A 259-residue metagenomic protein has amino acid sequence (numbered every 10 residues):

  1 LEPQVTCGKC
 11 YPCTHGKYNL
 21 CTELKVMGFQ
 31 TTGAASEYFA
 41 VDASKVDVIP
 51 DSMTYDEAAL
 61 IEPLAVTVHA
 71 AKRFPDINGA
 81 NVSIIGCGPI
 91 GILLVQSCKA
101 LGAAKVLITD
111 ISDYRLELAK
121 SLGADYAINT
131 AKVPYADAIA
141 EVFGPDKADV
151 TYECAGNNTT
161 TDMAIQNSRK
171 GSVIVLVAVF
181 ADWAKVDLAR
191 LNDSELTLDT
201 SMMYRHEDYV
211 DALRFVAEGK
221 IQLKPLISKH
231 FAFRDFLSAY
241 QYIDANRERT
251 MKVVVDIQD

Functional and structural regions predicted by a protein language model:
L1-P3, A178: Conserved "cap/hinge" positions at secondary-structure junctions
V5-I85: NAD(P)H dinucleotide-binding glycine-rich loop of Rossmann-like/cofactor-binding domains, especially the beta1-alpha1
C7, A35-S36, V46, L64-T67 (+8 more regions): A general structural signal for well-ordered alpha-helical segments in protein cores
M53-K132, D137: Mid-domain Rossmann-like dinucleotide-binding core that forms the NAD(H)/NADP(H) cofactor-binding site
F74-N78, E117, S121-T197, L237: Glycine-rich cofactor phosphate-binding loops and adjacent beta1-alpha1 units of small-molecule cofactor enzyme domains
L107, V173-L176, D199, V254: Structural detector of well-ordered beta-strand residues that form the stable sheet scaffold of enzyme domains
I111-S112, F180, Y204: Residues in the short beta-alpha loop(s) of Rossmann-like NAD(P)-binding domains
D162-Q166, H206-D259: C-terminal hydrophobic helical "lid"/dimerization subdomain of Rossmann-like NAD(P)H-dependent oxidoreductases
